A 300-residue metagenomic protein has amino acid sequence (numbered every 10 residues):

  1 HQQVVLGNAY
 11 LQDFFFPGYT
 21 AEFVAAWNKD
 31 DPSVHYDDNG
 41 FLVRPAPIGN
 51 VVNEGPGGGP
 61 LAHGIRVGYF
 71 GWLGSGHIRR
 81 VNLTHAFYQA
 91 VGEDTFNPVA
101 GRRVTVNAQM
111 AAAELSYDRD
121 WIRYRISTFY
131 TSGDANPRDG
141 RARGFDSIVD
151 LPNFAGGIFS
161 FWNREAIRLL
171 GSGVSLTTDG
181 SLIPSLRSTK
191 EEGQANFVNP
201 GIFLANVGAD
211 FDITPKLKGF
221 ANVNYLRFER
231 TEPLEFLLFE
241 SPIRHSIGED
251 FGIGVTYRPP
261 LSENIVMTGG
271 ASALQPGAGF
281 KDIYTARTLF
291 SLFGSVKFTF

Functional and structural regions predicted by a protein language model:
H1-A142, F203-V207, D212-I213, Y225-E229 (+3 more regions): Signature for the C-terminal beta-barrel architecture of outer-membrane proteins
V51-G58, T95-P98, S185-G193, E235-E240 (+1 more regions): Extracytoplasmic loops and strand-loop junctions of Gram-negative outer membrane beta-barrel proteins
G144-Q194, V198: Flexible glycine-rich, low-complexity coil/linker segments exposed to the extracellular/periplasmic environment
D179-E235, S246, F251-I253, D282: Exposed, low-structure sequence patches enriched in small/polar residues
S246-P276: C-terminal structured "cap/appendage" subdomains that terminate the fold
I253, R287-F300: Outer-membrane beta-barrel "beta-signal"
L261, K281-A286: Short proline/glycine-enriched turn/loop segments at secondary-structure junctions
